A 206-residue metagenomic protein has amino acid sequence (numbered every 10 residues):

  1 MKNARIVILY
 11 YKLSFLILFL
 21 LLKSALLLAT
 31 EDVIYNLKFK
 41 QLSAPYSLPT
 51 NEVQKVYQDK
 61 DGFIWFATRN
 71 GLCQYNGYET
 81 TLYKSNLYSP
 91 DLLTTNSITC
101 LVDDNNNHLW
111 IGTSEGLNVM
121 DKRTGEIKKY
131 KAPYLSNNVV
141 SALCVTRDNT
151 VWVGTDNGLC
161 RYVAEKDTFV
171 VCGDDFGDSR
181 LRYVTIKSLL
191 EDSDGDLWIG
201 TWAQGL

Functional and structural regions predicted by a protein language model:
M1-L206: Carboxylate-rich, polar loop motifs that coordinate divalent cations or form catalytic acidic clusters
